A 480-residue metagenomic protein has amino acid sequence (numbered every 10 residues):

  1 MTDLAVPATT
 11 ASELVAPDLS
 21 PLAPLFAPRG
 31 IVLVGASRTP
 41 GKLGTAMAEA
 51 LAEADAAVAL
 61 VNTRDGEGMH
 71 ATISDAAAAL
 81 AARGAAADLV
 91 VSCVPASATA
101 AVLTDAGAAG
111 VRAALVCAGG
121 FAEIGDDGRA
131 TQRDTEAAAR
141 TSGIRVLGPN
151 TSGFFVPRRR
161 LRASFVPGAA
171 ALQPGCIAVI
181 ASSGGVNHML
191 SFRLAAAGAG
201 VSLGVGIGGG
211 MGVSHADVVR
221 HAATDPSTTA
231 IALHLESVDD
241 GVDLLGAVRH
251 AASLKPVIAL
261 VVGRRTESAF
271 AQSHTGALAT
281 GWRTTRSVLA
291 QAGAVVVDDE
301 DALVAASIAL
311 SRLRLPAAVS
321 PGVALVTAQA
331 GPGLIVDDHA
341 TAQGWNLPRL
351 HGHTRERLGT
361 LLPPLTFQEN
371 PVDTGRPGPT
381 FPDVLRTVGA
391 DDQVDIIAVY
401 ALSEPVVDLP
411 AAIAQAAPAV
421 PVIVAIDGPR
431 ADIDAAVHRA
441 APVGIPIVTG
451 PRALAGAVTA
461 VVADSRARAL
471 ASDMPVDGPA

Functional and structural regions predicted by a protein language model:
T2-A480: Catalytic-core regions of core metabolic enzymes, especially those transforming organic acids/acyl-group intermediates
